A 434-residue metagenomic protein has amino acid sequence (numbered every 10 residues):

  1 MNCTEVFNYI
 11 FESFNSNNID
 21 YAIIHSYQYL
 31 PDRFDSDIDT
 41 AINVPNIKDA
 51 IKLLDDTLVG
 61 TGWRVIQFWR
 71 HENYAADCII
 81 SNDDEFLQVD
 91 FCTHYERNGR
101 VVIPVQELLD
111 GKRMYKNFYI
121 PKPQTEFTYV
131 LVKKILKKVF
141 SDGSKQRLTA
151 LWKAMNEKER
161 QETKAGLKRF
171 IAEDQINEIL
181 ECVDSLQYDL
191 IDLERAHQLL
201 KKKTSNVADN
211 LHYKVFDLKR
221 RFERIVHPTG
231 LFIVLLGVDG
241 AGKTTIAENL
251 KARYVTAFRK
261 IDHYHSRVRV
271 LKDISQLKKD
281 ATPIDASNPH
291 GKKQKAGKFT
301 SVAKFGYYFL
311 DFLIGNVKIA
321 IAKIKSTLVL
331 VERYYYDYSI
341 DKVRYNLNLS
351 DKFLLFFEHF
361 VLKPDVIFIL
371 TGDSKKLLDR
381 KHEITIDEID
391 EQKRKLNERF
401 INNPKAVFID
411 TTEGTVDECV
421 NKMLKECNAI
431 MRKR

Functional and structural regions predicted by a protein language model:
M1-I38, I42-L231: Conserved NTP-donor binding/palm subdomain of two-metal-ion nucleotidyltransferases/polymerases, i.e., the charged
D192, A196-N210, L378-R434: NTP-dependent small-molecule kinase module
L235: Hydrophobic anchor at the beta1->P-loop junction of P-loop NTPases
V238: P-loop (Walker A) phosphate-binding loop of NTP-binding proteins
K243: Conserved lysine of the Walker
I246: Hydrophobic positions on the alpha1 helix immediately C-terminal to the Walker A/P-loop
V268-Y345: ATP-dependent small-molecule kinase phosphotransfer cores that center on conserved nucleotide phosphate-binding segments
R333-R399, T411: A glycine- and Lys/Arg-enriched "phosphate-lid" helix/loop adjacent to the NTP-binding pocket of small-molecule kinases
